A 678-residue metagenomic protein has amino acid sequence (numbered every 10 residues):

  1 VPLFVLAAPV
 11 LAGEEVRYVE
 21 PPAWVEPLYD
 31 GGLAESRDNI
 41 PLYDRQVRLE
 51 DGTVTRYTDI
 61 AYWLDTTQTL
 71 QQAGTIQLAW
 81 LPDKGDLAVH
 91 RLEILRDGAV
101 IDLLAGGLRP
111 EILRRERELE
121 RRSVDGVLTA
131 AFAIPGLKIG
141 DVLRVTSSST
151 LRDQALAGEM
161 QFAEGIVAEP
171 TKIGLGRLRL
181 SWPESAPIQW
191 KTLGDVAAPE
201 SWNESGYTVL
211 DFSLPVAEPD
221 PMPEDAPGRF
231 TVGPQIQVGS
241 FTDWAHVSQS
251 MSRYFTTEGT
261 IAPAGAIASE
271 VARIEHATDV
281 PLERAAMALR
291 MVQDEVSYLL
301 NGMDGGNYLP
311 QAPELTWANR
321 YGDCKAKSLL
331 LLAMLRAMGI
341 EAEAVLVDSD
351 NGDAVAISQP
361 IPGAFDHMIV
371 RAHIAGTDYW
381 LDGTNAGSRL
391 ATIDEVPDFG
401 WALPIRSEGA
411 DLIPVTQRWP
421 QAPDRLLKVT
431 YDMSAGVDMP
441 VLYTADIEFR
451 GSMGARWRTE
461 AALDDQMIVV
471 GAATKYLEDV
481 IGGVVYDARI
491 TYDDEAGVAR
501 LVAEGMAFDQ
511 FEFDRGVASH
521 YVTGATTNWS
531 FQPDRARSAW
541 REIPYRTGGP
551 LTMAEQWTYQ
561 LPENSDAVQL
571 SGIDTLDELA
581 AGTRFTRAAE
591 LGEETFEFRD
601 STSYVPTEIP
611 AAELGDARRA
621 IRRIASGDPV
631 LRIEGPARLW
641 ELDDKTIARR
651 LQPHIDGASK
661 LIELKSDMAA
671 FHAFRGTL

Functional and structural regions predicted by a protein language model:
V1-A8: Bacterial N-terminal signal peptides
A12-L664, A670-F674: A sensor for short, sequence-defined functional sites
